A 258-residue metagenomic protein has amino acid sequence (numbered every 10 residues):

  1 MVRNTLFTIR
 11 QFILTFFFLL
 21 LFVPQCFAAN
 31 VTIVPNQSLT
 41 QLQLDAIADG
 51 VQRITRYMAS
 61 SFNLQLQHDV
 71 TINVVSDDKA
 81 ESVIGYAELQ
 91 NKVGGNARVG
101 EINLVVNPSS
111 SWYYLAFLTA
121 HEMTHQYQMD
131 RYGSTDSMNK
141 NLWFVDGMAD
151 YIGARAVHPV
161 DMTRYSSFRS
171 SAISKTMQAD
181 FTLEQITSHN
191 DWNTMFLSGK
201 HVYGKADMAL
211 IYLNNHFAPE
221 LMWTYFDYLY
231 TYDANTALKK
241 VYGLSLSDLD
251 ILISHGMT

Functional and structural regions predicted by a protein language model:
V2-I13: Bacterial N-terminal signal peptides that target proteins for export
F12-V23: Bacterial N-terminal signal peptides
P24-A28: Sec/Tat signal peptide C-region and signal peptidase I cleavage site
A29-S134, A234: Juxtacatalytic substrate-recognition/specificity segment
T40, L44-V51, S109-A120, M138-D146 (+4 more regions): Solvent-exposed, acidic/flexible segments
D136-A206, H216, F226-T258: Acidic/His/Gly-enriched intrinsically disordered linker/tail segments that often contain short helix/coil "MoRF-like"
L221-Y225: Predominantly the C-terminal beta-signal and adjacent terminal strand-loop region of outer-membrane beta-barrel
